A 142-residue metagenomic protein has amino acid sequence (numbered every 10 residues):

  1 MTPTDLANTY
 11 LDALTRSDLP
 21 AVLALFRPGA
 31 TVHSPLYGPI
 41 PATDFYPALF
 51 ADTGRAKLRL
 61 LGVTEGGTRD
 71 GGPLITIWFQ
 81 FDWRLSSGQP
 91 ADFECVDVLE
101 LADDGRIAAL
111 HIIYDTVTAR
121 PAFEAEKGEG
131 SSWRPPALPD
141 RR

Functional and structural regions predicted by a protein language model:
M1-L25: Short acidic-aromatic low-complexity motifs
L19-L23, R27-I75: A solvent-exposed, acidic/Ser-Thr-rich amphipathic alpha-helical stretch
A56-L58, W78, A91-D97: Short, surface-exposed coil-to-beta transition loops
R69-G72, L99-I107: Short, solvent-exposed coil/turn segments at beta-strand boundaries
D70-F81, F93: A short hydrophobic beta-strand element
I112-R142: Low-complexity, intrinsically disordered terminal/linker segments enriched in charged and Gly/Pro repeats
